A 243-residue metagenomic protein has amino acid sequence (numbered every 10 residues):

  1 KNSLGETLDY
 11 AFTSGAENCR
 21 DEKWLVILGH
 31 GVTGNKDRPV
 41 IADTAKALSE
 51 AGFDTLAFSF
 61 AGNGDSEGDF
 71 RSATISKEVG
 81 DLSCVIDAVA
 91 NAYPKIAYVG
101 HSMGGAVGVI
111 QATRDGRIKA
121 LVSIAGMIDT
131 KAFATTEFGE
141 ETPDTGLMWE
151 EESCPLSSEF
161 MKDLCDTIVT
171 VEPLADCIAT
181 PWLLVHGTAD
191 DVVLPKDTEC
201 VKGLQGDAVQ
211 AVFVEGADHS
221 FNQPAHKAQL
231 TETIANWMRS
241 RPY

Functional and structural regions predicted by a protein language model:
K1-C19: N-terminal cap/lid segment of alpha/beta-hydrolase-fold proteins
L8, A97, A106, A112-V214 (+1 more regions): The alpha/beta-hydrolase serine catalytic core
E22-G31: Short beta-strand element of the alpha/beta-hydrolase
T33, F60-D65, I128, D218: Alpha/beta-hydrolase active-site loop signature
T33-A45, K196: The serine-hydrolase catalytic nucleophile loop
K36-D37, G64-A92: Catalytic nucleophile-loop/oxyanion-hole region of alpha/beta-hydrolase and closely related hydrolase-like folds
P39, A45-E67: Conserved alpha/beta-hydrolase
A92-S102: Alpha/beta-hydrolase fold nucleophile elbow
